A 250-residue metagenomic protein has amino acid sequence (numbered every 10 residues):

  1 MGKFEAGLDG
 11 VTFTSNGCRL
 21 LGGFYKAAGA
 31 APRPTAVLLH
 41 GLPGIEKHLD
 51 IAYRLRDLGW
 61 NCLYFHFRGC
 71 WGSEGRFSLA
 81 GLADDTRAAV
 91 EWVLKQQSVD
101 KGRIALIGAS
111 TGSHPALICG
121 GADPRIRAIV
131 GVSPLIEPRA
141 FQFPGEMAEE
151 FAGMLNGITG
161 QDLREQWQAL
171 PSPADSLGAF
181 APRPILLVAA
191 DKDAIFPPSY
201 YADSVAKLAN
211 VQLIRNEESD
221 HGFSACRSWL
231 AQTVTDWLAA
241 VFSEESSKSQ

Functional and structural regions predicted by a protein language model:
M1-A30: N-terminal cap/lid segment of alpha/beta-hydrolase-fold proteins
R33, H40-G44: Active-site glycine-rich loops that stabilize anionic/oxyanionic intermediates across multiple enzyme folds
P43, C70-K101: Catalytic nucleophile-loop/oxyanion-hole region of alpha/beta-hydrolase and closely related hydrolase-like folds
A52-E74: Conserved alpha/beta-hydrolase
I118-L163, R183: Hydrolase active-site cap/lid region
F180-A181, L187-A189: Short beta-strand/loop motif that positions the catalytic acidic residue of the alpha/beta-hydrolase fold
A194-Y200: Conserved alpha/beta-hydrolase "acid-adjacent" motif
S219-L230: Catalytic histidine-centered segment of alpha/beta-hydrolase-like enzymes
